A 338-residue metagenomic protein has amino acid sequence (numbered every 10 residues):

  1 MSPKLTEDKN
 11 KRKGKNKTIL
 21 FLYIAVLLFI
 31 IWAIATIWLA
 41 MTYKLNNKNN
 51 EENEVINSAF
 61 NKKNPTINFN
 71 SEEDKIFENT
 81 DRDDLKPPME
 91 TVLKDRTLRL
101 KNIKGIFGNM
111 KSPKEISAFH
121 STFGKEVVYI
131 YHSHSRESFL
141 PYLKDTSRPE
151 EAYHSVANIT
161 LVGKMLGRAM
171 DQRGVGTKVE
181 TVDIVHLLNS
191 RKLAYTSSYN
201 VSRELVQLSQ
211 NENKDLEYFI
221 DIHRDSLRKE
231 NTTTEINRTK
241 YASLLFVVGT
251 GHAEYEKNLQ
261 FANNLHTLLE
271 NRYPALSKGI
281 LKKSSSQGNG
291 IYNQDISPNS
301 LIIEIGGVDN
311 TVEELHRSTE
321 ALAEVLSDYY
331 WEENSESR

Functional and structural regions predicted by a protein language model:
M1-T18: N-terminal Lys/Arg-rich, disordered targeting/topogenic segments
S2, I37-E126, R338: N-terminal, intrinsically disordered, polar/charged segments of Gram-positive cell-envelope systems that serve as
L22-T36: Hydrophobic membrane-insertion alpha-helices, especially the h-region of bacterial N-terminal signal peptides
T122-L193: Active-site histidine-acidic residue metal-binding/catalytic motifs, centered on HxH/HExxH-like signatures
S133, L205-V248: Active-site microenvironments of hydrolase-like enzyme catalytic domains
S135-S138, D183-L187, R224-K229, G251-E254 (+2 more regions): Solvent-exposed loop/turn segments at secondary-structure junctions within structured extracellular/periplasmic domains
N258-K282: Active-site-adjacent substrate-binding region of metalloamidase/peptidase-like peptide-processing proteins
I280-R338: Active-site-adjacent mobile loop/cap segments within catalytic or ligand-binding domains
